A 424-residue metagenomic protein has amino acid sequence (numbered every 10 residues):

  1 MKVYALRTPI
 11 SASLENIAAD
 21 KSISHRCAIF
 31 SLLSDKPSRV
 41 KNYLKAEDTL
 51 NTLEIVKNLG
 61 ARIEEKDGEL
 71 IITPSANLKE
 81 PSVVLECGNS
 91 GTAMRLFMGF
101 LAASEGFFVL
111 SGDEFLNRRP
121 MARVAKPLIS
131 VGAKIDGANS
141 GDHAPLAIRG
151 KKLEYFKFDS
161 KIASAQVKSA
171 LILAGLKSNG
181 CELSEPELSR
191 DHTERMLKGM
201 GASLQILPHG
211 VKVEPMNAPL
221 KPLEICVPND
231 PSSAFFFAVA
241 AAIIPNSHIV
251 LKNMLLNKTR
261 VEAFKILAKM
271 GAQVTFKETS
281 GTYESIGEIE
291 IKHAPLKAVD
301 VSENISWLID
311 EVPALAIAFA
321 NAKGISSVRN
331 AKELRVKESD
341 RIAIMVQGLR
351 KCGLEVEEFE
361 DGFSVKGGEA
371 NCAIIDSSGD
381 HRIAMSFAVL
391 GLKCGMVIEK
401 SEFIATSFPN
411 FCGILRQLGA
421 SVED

Functional and structural regions predicted by a protein language model:
M1-D424: Structural preference for solvent-exposed beta-strand-turn elements and adjacent flexible terminal/loop segments within
